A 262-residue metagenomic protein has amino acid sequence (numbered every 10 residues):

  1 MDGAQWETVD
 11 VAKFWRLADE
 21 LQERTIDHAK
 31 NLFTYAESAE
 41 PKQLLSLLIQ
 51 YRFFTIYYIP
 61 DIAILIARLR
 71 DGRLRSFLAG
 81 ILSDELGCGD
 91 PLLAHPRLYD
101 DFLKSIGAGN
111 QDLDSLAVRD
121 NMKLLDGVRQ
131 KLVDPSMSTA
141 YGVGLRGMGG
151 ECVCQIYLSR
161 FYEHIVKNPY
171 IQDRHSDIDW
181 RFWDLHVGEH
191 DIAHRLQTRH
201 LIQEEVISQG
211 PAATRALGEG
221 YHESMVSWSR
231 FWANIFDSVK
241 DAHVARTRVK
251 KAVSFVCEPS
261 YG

Functional and structural regions predicted by a protein language model:
M1-G262: Non-heme di-metal
